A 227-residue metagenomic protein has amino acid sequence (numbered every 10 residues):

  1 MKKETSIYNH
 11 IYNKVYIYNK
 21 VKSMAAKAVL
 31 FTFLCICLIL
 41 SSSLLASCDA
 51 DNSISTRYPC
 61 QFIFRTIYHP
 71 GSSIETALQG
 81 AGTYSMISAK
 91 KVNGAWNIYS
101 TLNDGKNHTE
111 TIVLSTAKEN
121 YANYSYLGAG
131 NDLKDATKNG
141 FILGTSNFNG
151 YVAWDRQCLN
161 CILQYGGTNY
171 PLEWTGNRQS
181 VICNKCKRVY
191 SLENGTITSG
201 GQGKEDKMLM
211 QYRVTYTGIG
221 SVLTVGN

Functional and structural regions predicted by a protein language model:
K2-L34: Bacterial N-terminal signal peptides that target proteins for export
S41, Y151, G176-Q179: Residue-level signal for mature regions of secreted extracellular proteins and peptides
S43-S47: C-terminal motif of bacterial Sec signal peptides marking the signal peptidase cleavage site
S53-E173, Y212-N227: N-terminal pre-ligand scaffold of iron-sulfur
T168-N177, E193-G200: Short cysteine/histidine-rich zinc-coordinating motifs and their immediately flanking basic loops
N184-N227: Short Fe-S-cluster ligation motifs
